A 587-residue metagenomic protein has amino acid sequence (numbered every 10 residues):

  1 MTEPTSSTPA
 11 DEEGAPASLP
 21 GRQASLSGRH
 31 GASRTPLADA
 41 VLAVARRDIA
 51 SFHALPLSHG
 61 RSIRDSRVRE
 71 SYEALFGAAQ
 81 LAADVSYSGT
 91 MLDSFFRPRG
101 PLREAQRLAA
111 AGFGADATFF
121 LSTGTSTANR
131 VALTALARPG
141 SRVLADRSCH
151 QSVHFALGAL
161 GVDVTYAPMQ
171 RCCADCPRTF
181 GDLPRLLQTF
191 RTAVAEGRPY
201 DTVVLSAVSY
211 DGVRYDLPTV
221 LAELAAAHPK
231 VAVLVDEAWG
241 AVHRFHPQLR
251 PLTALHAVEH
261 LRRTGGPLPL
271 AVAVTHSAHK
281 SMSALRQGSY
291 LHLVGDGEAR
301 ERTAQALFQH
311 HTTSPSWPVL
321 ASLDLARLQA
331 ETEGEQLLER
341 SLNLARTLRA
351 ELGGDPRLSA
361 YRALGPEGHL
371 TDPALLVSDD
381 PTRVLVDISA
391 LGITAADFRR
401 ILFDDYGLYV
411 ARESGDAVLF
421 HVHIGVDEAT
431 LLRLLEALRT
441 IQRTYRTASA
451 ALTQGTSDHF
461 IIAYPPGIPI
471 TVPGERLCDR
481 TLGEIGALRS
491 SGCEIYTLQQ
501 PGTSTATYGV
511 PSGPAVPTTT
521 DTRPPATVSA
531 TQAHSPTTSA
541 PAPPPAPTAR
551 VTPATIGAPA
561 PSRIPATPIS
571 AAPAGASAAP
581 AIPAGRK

Functional and structural regions predicted by a protein language model:
M1-E3, T8, S535-K587: Long, low-complexity, intrinsically disordered segments
T2-R99, V231, Y464-P466, V472 (+1 more regions): N-terminal "arm"/small-domain region of PLP-dependent enzymes with the aminotransferase-like
T5-E13, A17, V510-A542, T548: Long, compositionally biased low-complexity repeat segments characteristic of intrinsically disordered regions
A32, P36, F96, G100 (+16 more regions): Conserved active-site and cofactor/substrate-binding residues in soluble primary-metabolism enzymes
S66-A83, F245-L270, P366-T371: Charged, glycine/proline-rich intrinsically disordered loops and linkers
Q80-T127: Conserved N-terminal alpha-helix of the aminotransferase class I/II PLP-enzyme fold
T125-G353: Conserved PLP-enzyme active-site core in the AAT-like
T312, R346-S504: Conserved C-terminal alpha-helix-loop-beta "cap" of PLP-dependent enzymes that closes/shapes the active-site mouth
